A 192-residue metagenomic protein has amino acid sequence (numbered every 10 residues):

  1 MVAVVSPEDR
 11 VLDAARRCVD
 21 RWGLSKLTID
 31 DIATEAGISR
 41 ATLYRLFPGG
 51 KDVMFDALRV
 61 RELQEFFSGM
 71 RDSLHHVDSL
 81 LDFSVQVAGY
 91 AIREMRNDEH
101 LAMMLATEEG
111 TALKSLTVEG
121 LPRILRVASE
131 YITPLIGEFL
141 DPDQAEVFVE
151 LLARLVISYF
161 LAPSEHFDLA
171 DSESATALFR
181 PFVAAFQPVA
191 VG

Functional and structural regions predicted by a protein language model:
M1-S6, F186-G192: N-terminal intrinsically disordered/low-complexity leader segments
P7-A15, I32, L58-F66, M70: Generic hydrophobic, amphipathic alpha-helix propensity
R10, C18-V53, A57: Helix-turn-helix
S25-K26, D52-V53, D82, M103 (+1 more regions): Residue-level preference for short helical/loop micro-motifs built around acidic side chains
A57, G69-N97, V149: Hydrophobic alpha-helical connector segments
F67, E99, M103, A112-E150: Amphipathic alpha-helical packing segments from all-alpha helical-bundle domains
R93-N97, L152-L169, F182-V191: Amphipathic C-terminal alpha-helical segment
